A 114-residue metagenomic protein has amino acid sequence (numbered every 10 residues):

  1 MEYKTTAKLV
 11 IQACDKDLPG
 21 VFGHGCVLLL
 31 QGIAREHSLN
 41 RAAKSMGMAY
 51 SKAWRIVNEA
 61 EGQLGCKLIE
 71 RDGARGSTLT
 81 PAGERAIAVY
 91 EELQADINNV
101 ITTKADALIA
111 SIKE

Functional and structural regions predicted by a protein language model:
E2-L18: Short, Lys/Arg-enriched N-terminal segment that forms or immediately precedes the first helix of a structured domain
I33-R41: Short helix-boundary/capping micro-motifs
A49: Helix-turn-helix DNA-binding motif, specifically the short coil turn and the N-cap/start of the second
I56: Residues within the DNA-recognition helix of helix-turn-helix
R71-L93: Basic, amphipathic "hinge/linker" alpha-helix immediately C-terminal to the N-terminal HTH DNA-binding motif
A86, Y90-L108: Alpha-helical linker/hinge and terminal dimerization helices associated with HTH transcriptional regulators
